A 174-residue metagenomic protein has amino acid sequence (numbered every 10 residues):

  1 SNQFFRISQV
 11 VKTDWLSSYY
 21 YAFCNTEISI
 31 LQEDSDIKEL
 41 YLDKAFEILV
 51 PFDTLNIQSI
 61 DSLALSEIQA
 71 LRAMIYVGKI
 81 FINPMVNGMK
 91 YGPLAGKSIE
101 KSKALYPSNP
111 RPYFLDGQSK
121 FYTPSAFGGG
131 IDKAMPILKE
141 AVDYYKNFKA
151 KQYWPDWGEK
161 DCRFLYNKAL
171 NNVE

Functional and structural regions predicted by a protein language model:
S1-Q3, I37-P51, N87-G96, A134-V142: Helix-turn-helix repeat elements of alpha-solenoid scaffolds
F4-S18, L49-Q69, E100-P107, V142-D156: Flexible helix-coil transition and linker loops at the boundaries of alpha-helical arrays
V10-Q32, S62-N83, S108-T123, Y153-A169: Amphipathic alpha-helical repeat scaffolds of TPR domains
S29-L42, K79-G92, T123-K133, N171-V173: Short coil/turn connectors between adjacent alpha-helices in alpha-solenoid helical repeat scaffolds
N87-S125: A contiguous pocket-lining binding segment that forms or flanks enzyme active sites
M135-P136, E140-E174: Terminal, low-structured helical/coil segments at or just beyond the last alpha-helical repeat
